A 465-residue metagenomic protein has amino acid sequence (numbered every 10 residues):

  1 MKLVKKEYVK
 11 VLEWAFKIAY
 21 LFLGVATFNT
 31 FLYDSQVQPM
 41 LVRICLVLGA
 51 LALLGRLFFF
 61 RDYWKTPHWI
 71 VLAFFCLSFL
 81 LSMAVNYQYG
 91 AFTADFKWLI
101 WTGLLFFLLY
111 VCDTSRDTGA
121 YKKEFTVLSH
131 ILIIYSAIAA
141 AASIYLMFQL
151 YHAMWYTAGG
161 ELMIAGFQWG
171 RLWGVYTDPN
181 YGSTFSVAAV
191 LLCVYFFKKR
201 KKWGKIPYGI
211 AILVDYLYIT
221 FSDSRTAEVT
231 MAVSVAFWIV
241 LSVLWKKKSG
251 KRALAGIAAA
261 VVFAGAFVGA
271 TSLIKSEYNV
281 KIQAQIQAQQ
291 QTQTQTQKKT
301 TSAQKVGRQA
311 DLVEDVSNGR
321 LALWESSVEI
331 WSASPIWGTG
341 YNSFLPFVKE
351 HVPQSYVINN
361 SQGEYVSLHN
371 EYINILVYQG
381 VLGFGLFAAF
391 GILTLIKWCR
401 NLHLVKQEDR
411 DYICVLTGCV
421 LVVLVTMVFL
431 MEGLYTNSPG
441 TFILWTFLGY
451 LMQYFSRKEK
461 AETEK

Functional and structural regions predicted by a protein language model:
M1-F58, F79-N86: N-terminal signal-anchor transmembrane segment
F16-L23, I210-L213, V366, N370 (+1 more regions): Loop-to-helix entry and N-terminal half of a specific, functionally important transmembrane alpha helix in multi-pass
A50-F60, S82-Q149: Transmembrane alpha-helical segments and their membrane-water interfaces
T126-T157, Y176-W245, L421, M427: Alpha-helical transmembrane segments of multi-pass inner-membrane proteins
M147, W245-D311, E325-A333, Y341: A membrane-periplasm/extracellular boundary helix in multi-pass inner-membrane enzymes that assemble envelope glycans
K202, V240-W245, Q354, Y378-L421: Hydrophobic transmembrane alpha-helices and their immediate junctions
V235, F390, K397, Y412-K465: Transmembrane alpha-helices of multi-pass inner-membrane enzymes
A310-E325, S332-A333, W337-Q379: Long extracytoplasmic/lumenal interhelical loops at the membrane interface of multi-pass membrane proteins
